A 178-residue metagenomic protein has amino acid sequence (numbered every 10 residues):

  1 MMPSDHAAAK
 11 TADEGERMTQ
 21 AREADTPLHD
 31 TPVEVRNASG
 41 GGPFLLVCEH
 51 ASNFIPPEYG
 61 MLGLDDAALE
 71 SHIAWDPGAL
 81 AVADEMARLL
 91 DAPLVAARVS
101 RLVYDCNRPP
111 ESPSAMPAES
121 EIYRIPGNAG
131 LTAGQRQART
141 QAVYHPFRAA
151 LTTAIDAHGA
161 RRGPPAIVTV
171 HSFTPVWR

Functional and structural regions predicted by a protein language model:
M2-H6, D13-I167, S172-R178: N-terminal catalytic or cofactor-binding beta/alpha core of small enzyme domains
